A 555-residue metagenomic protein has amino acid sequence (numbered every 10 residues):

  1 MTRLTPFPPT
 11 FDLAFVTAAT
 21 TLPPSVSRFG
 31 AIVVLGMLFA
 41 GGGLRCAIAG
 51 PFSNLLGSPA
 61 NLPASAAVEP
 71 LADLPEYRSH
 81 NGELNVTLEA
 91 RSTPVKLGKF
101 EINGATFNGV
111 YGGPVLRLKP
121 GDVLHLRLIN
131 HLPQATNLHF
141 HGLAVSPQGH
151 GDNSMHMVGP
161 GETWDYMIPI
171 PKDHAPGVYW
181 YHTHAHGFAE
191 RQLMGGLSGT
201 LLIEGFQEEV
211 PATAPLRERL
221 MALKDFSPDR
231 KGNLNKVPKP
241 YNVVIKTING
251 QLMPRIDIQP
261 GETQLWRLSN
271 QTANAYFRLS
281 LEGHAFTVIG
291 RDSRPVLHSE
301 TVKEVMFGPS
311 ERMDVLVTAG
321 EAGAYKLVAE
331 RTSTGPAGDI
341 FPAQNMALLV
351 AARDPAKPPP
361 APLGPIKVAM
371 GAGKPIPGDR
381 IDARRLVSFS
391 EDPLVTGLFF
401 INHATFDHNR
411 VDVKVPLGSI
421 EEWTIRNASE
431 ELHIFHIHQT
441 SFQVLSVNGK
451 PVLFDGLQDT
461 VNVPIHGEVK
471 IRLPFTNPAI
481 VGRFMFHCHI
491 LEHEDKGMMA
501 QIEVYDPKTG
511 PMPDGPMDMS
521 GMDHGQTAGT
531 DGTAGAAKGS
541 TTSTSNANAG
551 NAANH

Functional and structural regions predicted by a protein language model:
M1-V26: N-terminal secretory signal peptides that target proteins for export/translocation
G30-G42: Bacterial N-terminal signal peptides
L44-I48: Sec/Tat signal peptide C-region and signal peptidase I cleavage site
G50-P309, V315-L316, E321, G335 (+7 more regions): Histidine-centered copper-binding motifs that mark active-site loops of extracellular/periplasmic copper enzymes
G283-S293, A404, A428-G456, L491-E494 (+1 more regions): Active/binding-pocket-proximal capping segment
R331-S333: Short beta-strand-plus-loop segments that form exposed binding edges in beta-rich domains
L386-G397, T405-V444, D459-R483, H487: C-terminal substrate/ligand-recognition segments
H524-H555: Long, low-complexity, intrinsically disordered segments
